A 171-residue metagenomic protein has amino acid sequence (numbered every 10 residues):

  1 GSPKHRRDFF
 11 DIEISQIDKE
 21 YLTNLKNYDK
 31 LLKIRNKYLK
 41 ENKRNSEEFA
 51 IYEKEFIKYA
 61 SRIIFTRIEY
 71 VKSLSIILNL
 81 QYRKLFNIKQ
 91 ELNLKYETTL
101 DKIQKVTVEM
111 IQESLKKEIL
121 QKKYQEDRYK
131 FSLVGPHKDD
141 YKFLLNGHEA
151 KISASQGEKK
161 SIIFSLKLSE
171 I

Functional and structural regions predicted by a protein language model:
G1-K37: Extended, charged alpha-helical "arm/stalk" segments used for dimerization and assembly in large NTPase-driven machines
K37-R44: AAA+ ATPase "lid" subdomain C-terminal helix
R44-I171: Conserved NTPase motor "head" modules and their coupling/switch loops across ABC/AAA+ ATPases, GTPases, and GHKL ATPases
